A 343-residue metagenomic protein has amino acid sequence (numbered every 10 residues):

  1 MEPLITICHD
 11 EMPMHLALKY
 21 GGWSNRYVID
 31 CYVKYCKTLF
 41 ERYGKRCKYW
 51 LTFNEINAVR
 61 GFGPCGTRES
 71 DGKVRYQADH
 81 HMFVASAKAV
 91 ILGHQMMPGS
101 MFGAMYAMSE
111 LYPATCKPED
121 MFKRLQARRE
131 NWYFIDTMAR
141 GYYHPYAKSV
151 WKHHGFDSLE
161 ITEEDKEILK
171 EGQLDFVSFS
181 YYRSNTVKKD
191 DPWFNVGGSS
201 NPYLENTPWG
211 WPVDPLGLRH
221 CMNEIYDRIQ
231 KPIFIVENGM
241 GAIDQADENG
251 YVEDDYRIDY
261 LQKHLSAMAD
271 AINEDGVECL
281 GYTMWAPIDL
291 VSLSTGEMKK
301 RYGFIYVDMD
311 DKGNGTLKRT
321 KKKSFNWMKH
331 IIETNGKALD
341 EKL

Functional and structural regions predicted by a protein language model:
M1-L343: Active-site region of glycoside hydrolase catalytic domains
